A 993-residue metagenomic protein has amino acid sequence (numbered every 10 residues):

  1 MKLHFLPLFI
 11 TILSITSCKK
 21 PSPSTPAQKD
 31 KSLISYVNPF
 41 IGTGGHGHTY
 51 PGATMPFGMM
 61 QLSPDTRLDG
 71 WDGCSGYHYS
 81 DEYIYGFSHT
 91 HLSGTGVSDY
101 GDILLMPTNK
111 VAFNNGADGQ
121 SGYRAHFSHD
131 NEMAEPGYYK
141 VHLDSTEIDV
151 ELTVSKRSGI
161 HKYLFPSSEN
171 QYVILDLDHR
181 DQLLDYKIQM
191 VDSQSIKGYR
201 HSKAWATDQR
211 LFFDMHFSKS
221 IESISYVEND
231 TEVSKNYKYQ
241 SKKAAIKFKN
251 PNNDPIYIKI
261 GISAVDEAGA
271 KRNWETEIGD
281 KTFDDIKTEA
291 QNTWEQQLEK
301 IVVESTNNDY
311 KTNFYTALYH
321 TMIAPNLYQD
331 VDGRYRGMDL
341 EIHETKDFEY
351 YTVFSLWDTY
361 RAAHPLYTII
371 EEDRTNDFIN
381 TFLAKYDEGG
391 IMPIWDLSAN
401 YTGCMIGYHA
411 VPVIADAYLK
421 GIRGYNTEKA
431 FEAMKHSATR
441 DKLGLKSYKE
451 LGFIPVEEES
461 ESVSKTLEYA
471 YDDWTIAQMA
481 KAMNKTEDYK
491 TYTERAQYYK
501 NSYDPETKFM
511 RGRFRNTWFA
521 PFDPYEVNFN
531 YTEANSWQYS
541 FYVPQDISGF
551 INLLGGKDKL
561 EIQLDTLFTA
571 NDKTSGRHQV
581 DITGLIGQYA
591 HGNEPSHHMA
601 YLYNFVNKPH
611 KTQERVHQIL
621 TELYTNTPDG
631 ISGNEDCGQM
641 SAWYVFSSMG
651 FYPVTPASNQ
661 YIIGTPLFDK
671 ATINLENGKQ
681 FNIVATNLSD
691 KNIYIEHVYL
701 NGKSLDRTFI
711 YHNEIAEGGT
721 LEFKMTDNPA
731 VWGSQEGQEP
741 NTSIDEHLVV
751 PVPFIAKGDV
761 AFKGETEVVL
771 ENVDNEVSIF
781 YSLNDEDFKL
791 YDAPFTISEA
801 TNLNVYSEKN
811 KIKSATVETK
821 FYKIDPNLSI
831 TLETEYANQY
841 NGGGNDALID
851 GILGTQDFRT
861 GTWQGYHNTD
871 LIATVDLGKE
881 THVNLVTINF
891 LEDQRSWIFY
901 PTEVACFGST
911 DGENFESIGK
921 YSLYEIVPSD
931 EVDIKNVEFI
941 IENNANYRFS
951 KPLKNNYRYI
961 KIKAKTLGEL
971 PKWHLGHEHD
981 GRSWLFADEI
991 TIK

Functional and structural regions predicted by a protein language model:
I15-S17: C-terminal motif of bacterial Sec signal peptides marking the signal peptidase cleavage site
S24-H364, T368-L467, Q478-N501, T507-R511 (+7 more regions): Accessory carbohydrate-recognition regions in carbohydrate-active enzymes
S167-E169, I693, N772-V777, E880-V883 (+1 more regions): Short proline/glycine-enriched turn/loop motifs at strand-loop junctions of beta-rich domains
P255, G718, S798-N802, N955-Y957: Extracellular Ig-like/FN3 beta-sandwich strand-entry sites
H697-Y699, S778-S782, A905-F907: Beta-strand signatures of extracellular beta-sandwich domains
N728-W732, N810-K813, T966-W973: Short acidic/polar inter-strand loop motif in beta-rich domains
S743-L871: Short, compositionally stereotyped local motifs that mark structural "simplifiers"
T855-G919, D933, I941-K993: Aromatic, loop-rich ligand-recognition surfaces of beta-strand-rich domains
